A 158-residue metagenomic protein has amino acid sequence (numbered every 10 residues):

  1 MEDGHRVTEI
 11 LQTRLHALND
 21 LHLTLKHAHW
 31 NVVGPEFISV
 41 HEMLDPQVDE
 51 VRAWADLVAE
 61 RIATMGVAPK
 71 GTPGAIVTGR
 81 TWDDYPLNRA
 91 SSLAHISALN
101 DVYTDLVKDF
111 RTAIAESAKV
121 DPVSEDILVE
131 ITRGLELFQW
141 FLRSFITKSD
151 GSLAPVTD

Functional and structural regions predicted by a protein language model:
M1-R14, S92-H95, L99: Disorder-to-helix initiation segments
M1-R6, L21-P46, D109-V123: Helix-loop segments that flank and shape redox-cofactor active sites
E2-H5, A63-V67, G74, R89 (+1 more regions): Intrinsically disordered regulatory regions flanking bHLH/HLH domains in eukaryotic helix-loop-helix transcription
L15, H22, H29, V48 (+5 more regions): A structural signal for well-ordered alpha-helices, especially hydrophobic packing surfaces of coiled-coils
L25-A28, V32-P35, V58, M65 (+7 more regions): Hydrophobic stripe of amphipathic alpha-helices that form coiled-coil interfaces
E36-A75: Conserved alpha-helical segments that form or flank metal/cofactor-binding pockets of metalloenzymes
A53, D126-T157: Short, contiguous alpha-helical
E60, G74-R133: Acidic/histidine-rich alpha-helical segments that form the ligand environment of transition-metal centers
